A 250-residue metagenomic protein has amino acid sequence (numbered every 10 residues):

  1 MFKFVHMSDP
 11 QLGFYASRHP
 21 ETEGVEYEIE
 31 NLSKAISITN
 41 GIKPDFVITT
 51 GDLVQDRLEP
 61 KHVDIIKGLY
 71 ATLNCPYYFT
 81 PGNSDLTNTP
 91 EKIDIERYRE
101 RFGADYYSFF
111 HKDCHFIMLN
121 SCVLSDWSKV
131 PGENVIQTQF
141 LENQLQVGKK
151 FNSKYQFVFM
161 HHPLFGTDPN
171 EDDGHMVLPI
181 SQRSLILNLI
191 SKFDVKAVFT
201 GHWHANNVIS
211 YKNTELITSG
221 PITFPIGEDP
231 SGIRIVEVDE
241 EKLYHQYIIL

Functional and structural regions predicted by a protein language model:
M1-D64: N-terminal active-site segment of His-dependent metallophosphoesterases
F4, V47, F116, Q156-F157: Hydrophobic beta-strand anchors of alpha/beta hydrolase catalytic cores
D9, G51-D52, G82-N83, L119 (+2 more regions): Active-site glycine-centered loops adjacent to acidic/histidine catalytic or metal-binding residues that shape
L12, V54-Q55, D85, L164 (+1 more regions): Short active-site segment of divalent metal-dependent hydrolases/proteases that encodes the spacing between
A16-P20, C122, W127-K129, D168-D172: Short acidic, glycine/proline-rich loop/turn micro-motifs
H19-E26, G132, D172-V177: Short glycine-enriched, charge-decorated loop/helix-capping segments at active-site entrances that position
E59-K154, M176, S181-V195, V208-Q246: Extended active-site neighborhood of metal-dependent phosphoesterases/phosphodiesterases
G148-D168: Short acidic, glycine-rich surface-loop motifs adjacent to enzyme active sites
